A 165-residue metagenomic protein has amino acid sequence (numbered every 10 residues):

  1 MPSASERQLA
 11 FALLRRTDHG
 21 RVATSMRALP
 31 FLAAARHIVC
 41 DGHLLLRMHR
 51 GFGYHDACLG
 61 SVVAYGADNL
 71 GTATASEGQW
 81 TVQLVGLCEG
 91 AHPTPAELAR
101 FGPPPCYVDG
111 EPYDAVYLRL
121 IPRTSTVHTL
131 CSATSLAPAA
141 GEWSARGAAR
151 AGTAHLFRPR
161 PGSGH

Functional and structural regions predicted by a protein language model:
M1-R21: Short, basic/aromatic recognition patches
T17-R50: Short beta-strand segments
M26, A67-N69, I121-T124: Short, structured patches in soluble enzyme cores that scaffold and shape functional sites
H37, L84-C88, L120-T124: A structural signal for short, well-ordered beta-strand segments
G42-H43, S61, R123: Beta-strand-connecting loop/turn residues
L46-M48, Y65, V127: Short hydrophobic/aromatic-rich beta-strand segments that constitute the beta-sheet cores of beta-sandwich/beta-barrel
R50-V116: Short, structured beta-strand-loop surface elements
E77-Q79, A96-H165: C-terminal edge-of-domain segments
